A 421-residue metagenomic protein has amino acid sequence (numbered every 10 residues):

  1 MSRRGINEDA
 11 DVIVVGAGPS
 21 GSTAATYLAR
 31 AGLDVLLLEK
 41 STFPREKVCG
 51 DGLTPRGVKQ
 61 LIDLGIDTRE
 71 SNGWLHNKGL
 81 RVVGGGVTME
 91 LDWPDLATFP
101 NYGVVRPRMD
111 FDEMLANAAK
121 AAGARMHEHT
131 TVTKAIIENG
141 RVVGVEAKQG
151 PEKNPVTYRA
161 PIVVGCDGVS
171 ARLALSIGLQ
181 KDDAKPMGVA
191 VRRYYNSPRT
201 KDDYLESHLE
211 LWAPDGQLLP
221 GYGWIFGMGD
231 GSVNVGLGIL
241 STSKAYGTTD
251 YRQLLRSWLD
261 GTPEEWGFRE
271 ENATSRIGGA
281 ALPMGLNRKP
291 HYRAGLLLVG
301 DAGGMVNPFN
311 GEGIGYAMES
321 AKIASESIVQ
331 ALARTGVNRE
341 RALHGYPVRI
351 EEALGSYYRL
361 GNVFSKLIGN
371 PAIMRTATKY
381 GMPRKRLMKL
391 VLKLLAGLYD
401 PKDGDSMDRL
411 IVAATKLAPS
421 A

Functional and structural regions predicted by a protein language model:
R4-S20: Beta1/beta-strand and adjacent pyrophosphate-binding region of the FAD-binding site in flavoprotein oxidoreductases
S20, F43, S170: Conserved Rossmann-like nucleotide-cofactor binding loop
A29-C49: Glycine-rich FAD pyrophosphate-binding loop
T42-I62: Conserved N-terminal glycine-rich FAD pyrophosphate-binding loop of Rossmann-like flavoproteins
V58, D63-E113: A conserved beta-strand/loop capping segment in the N-terminal third of enzymes that catalyze redox or closely related
G73, S243-S327, G336: FAD/FMN-dependent oxidoreductases across multiple families
A118-W266: Predominantly flavin-linked oxidoreductase catalytic cores and closely associated redox partners
V329-A421: C-terminal helical "tail/cap" subdomain of flavin- and related membrane-associated enzymes
